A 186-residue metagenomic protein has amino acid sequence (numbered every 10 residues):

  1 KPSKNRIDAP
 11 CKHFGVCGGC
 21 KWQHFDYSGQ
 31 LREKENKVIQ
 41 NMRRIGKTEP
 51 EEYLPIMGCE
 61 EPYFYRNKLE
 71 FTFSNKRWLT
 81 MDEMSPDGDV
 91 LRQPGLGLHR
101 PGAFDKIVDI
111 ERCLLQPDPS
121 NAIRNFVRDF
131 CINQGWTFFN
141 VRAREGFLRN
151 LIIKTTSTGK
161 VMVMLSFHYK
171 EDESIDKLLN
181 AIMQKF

Functional and structural regions predicted by a protein language model:
K1-F186: Accessory RNA-recognition modules of RNA-modification enzymes
